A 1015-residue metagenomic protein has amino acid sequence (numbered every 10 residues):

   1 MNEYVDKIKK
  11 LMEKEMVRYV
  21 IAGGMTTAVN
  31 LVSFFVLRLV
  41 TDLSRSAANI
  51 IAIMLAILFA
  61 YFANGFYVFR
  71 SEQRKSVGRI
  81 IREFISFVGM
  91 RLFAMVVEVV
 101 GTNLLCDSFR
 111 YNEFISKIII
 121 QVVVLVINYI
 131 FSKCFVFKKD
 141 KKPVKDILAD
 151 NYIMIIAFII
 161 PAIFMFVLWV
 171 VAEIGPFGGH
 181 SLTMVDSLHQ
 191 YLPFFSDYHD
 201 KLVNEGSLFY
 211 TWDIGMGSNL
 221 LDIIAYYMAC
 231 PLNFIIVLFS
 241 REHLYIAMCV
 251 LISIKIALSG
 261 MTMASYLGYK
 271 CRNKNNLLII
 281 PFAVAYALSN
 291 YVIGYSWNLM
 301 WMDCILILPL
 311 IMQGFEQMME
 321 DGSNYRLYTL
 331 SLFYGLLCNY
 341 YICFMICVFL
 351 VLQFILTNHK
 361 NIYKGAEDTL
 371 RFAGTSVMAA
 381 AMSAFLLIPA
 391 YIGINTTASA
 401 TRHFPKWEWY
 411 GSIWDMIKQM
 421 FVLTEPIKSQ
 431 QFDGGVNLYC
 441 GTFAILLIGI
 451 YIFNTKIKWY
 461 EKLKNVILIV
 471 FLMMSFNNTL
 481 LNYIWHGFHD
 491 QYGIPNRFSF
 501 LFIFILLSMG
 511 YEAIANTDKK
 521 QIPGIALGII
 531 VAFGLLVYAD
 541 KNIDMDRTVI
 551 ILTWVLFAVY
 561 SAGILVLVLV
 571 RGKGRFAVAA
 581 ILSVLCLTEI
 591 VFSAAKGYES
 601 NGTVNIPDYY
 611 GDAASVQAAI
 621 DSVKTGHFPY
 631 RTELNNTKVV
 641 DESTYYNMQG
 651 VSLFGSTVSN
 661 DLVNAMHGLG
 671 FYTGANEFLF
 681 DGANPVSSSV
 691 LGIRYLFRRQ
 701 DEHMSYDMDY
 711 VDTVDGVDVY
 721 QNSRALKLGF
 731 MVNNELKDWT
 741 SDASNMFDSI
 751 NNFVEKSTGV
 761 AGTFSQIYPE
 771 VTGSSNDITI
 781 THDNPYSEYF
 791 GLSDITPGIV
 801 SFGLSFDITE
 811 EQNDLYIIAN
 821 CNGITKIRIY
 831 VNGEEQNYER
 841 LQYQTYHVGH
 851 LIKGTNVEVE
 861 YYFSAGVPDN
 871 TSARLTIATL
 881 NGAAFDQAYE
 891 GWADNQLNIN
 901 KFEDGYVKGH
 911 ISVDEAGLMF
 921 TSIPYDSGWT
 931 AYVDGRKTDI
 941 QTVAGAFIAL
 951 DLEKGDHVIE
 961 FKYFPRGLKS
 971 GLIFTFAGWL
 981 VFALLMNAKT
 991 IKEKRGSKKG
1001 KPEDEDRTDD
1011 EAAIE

Functional and structural regions predicted by a protein language model:
D146-I147, T772-E1015: Active-site-proximal, structured, solvent-exposed surfaces of multi-pass membrane proteins that position macromolecular
P161, S253-K270, N275-K360, R371-T396 (+1 more regions): Membrane-embedded helix bundles of polyisoprenyl
A162-M263, V284-I305, I394-A398, W407-F432 (+3 more regions): Membrane-interface coil-to-helix junctions
V185, Q190, S196-Y198, P231 (+8 more regions): Periplasmic/ER-lumenal interhelical loops and adjacent helix-loop junctions in multi-pass membrane proteins
L221-A225, I246-L258, L278, A285-P309 (+5 more regions): Membrane-interface micro-motifs in multi-pass membrane enzymes
S259-L267, I307-M319, V348-L356, I445-I452 (+3 more regions): Transmembrane alpha-helical segments
I342, L463-M474, T479-L480, H489-S615 (+2 more regions): Contiguous transmembrane helix-bundle modules in multi-pass membrane proteins
L585-I606, D621-V690, L726-K727, M731-S757 (+3 more regions): Extracytoplasmic/lumenal acceptor-recognition loop(s) of multi-pass membrane glycoenzymes
